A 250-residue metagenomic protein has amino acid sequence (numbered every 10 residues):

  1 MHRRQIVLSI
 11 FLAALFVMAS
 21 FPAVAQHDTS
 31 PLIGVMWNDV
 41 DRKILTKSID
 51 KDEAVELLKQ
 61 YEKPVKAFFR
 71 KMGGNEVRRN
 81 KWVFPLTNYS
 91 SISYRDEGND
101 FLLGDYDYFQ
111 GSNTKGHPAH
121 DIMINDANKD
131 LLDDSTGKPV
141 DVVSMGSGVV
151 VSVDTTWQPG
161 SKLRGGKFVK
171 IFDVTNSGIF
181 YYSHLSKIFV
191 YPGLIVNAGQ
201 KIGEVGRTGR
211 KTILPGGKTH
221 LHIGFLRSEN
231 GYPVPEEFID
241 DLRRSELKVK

Functional and structural regions predicted by a protein language model:
M1-I10: Bacterial N-terminal signal peptides that target proteins for export
S9-A19: Bacterial N-terminal signal peptides
V24-D141, D241-K250: Polar/charged, compositionally biased leader and regulatory segments
H120-D134, G178, S183-L185, F225-P235: Small beta-barrel nucleic-acid-binding modules, principally OB-folds
D126, D154, T175, S186-F189 (+2 more regions): A generic structural motif
T136-P139, V143-S186, G216-H220: Zn2+-dependent peptidoglycan hydrolase active-site motif and core
D141-V153, V190-V205: Short, well-structured beta-strand-loop connectors
K162-I171, L194-K250: Conserved, short, structured surface segments that act as functional micro-motifs
